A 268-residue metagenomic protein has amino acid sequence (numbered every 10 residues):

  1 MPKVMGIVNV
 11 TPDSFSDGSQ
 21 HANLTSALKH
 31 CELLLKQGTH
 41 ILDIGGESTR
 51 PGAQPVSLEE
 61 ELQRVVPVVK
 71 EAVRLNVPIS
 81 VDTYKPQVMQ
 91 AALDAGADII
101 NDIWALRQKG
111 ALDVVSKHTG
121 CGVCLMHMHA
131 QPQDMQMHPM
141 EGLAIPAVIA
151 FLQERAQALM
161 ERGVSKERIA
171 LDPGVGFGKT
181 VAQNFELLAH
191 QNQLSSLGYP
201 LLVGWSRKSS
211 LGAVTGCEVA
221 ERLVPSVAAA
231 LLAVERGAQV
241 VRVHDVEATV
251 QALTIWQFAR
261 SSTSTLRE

Functional and structural regions predicted by a protein language model:
M1-V4: Extreme N-terminal starter segment of soluble prokaryotic enzymes
F15-H30, T49-P67, E71, L75-P78 (+5 more regions): Active-site-adjacent loop and "lid" segments of alpha/beta metabolic enzymes
K29-G45, G237: Catalytic domains of carbohydrate-active enzymes, especially glycoside hydrolases
K166-R168: Short acidic capping loops at alpha-helix termini that bridge into adjacent secondary structure
